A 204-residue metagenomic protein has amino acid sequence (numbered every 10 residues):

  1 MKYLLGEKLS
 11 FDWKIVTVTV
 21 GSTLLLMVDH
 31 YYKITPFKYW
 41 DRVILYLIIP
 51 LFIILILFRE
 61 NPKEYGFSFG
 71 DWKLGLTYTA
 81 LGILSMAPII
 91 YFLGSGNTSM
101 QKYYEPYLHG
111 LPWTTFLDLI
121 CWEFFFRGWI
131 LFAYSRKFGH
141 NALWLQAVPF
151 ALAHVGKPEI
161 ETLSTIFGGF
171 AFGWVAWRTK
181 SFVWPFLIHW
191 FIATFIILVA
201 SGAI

Functional and structural regions predicted by a protein language model:
M1-L9: Short, Lys/Arg-rich, polar N-terminal cytosolic tail immediately upstream of the first transmembrane signal-anchor
L9-F58, Y78: Alpha-helical transmembrane segments in multi-pass membrane proteins
D12-V20, G75-A80, L108-P112, H140-V148 (+2 more regions): Hydrophobic alpha-helical transmembrane segments
M27-Y31, I53-K63, I89-L93, V175-R178: Structural signal for the C-terminal ends of transmembrane alpha-helices and the immediately following loop
V28-Y31, E161-I204: Functionally important transmembrane alpha-helices
Y31-F37, P62-S68, G94-P106: Membrane-interface helix termini and inter-helical loops of multi-pass transporters
W40-F52, L108-W113, C121, F125 (+3 more regions): Membrane-embedded alpha-helical segments of multi-pass membrane proteins, especially the transmembrane helices
I48, I89-Y91, Q101-V155: Function-critical hydrophobic alpha-helical transmembrane segments in multi-pass membrane proteins
